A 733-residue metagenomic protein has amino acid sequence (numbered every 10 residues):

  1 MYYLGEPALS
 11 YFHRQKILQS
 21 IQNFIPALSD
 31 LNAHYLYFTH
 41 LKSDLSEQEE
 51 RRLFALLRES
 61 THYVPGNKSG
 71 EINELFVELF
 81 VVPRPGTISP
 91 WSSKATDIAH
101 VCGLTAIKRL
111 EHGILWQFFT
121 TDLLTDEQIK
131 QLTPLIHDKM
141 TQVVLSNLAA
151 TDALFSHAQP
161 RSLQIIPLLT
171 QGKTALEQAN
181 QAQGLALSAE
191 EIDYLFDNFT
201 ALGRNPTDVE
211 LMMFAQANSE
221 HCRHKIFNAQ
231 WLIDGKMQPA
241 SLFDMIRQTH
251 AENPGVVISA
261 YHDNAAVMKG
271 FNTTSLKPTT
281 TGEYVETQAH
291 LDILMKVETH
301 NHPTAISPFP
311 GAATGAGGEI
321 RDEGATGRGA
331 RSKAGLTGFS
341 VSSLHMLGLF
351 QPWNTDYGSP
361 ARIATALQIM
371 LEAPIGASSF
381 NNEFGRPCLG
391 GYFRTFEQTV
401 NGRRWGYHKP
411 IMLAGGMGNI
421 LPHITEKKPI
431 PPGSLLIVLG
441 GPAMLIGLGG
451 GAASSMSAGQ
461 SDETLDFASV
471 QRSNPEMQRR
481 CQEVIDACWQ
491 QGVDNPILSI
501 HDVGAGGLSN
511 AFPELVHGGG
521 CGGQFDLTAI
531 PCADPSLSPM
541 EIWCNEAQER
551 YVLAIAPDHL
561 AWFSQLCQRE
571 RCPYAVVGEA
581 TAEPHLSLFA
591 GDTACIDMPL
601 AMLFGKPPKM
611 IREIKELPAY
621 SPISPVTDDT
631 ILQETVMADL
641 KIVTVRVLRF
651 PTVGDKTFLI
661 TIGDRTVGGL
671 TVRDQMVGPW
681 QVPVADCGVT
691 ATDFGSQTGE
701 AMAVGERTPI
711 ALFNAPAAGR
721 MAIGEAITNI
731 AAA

Functional and structural regions predicted by a protein language model:
M1-F24: N-terminal basic/disordered segments at the start of proteins
M1-L9, H34-H40, N73-P85, W116 (+1 more regions): Short glycine-/aliphatic-rich beta-strand segments at the starts of folded cytosolic domains
F24-S29, S46, R52, L56-P65 (+2 more regions): Glycine/proline-enriched, intrinsically flexible loops and inter-domain linkers
L28-E47: Helix-enriched interaction subdomains in cytosolic or periplasmic regions, typified by TIR/SEFIR signaling/NADase cores
L31-A33, E71-L75, D693-G695: Short, ordered beta-strand-loop transition motifs
G70-V101: Short, solvent-exposed interaction modules
